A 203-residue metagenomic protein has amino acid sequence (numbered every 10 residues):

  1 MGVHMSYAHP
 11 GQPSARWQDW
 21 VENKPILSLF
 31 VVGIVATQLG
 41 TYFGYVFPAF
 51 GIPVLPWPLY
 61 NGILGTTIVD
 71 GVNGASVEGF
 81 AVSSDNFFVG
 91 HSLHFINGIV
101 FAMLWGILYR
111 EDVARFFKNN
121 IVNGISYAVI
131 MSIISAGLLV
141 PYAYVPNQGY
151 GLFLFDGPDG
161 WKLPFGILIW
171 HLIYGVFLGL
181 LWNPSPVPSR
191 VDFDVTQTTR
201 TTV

Functional and structural regions predicted by a protein language model:
G2-V203: Juxtamembrane/disordered regions of integral membrane proteins
